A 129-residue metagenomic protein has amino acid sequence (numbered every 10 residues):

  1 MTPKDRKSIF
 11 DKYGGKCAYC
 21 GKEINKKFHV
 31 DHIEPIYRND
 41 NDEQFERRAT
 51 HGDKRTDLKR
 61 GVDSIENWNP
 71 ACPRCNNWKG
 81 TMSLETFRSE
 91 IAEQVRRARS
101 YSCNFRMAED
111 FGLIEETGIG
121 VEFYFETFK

Functional and structural regions predicted by a protein language model:
M1-K4, K12, K22-N25, F45-N69 (+2 more regions): Extended charged
C20-E23, I36: Short hydrophobic alpha-helical module
H29-P35: Histidine-centered catalytic micro-motifs used for acid/base chemistry in nuclease and nucleotide-processing active
D40-E43: Short, solvent-exposed micro-motifs at the edges of structured domains
